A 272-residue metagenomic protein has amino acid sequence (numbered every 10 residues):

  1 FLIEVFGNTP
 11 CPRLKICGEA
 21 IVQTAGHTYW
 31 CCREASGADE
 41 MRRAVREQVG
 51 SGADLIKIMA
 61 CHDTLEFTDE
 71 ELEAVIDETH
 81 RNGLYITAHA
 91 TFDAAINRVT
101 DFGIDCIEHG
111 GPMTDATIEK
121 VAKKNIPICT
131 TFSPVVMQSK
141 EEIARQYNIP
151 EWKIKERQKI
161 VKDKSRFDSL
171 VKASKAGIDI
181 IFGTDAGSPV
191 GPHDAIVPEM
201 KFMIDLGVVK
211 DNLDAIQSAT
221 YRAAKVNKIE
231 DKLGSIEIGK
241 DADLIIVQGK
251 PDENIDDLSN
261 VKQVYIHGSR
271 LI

Functional and structural regions predicted by a protein language model:
F1-Y85, T117-E119, K123-M137, E141-A144: Divalent-metal coordination cores built from histidine and acidic residues
E19-A20, A90, D185-A186: Active-site metal-binding loops of divalent metal-dependent hydrolases
R46, E73, D77, N97-D101 (+4 more regions): Alpha-helical segments flanking ligand/cofactor-binding loops in enzyme cores
K57, C106-E108, C129, I246: Conserved beta-strand positions in the central sheet of alpha/beta enzyme cores
E66, I96-F102, P134-N148, A173-A176 (+2 more regions): Histidine/acidic-residue-rich catalytic or RNA/ligand-binding cores of hydrolases and nuclease-related proteins
R81, E151, K164-K250: His/Asp/Glu-enriched, well-ordered alpha-helical/loop segment that forms or immediately abuts the divalent-metal
T100-C106, A122-I128, A176-D179: Glycine-enriched alpha-helix->loop->beta-strand junction motifs that scaffold or abut catalytic
